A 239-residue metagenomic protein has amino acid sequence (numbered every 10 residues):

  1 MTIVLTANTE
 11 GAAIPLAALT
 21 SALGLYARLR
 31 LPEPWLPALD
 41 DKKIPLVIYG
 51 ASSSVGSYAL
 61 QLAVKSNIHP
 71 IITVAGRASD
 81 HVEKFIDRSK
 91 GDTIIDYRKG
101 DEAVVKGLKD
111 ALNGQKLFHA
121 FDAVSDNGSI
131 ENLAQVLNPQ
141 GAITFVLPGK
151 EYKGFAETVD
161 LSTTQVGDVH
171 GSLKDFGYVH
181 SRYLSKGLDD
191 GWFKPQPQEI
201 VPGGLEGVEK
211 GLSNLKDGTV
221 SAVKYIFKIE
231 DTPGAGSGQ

Functional and structural regions predicted by a protein language model:
M1-Q239: Terminal helix/beta-alpha structural elements that buttress the NAD(P)+-binding lobe
